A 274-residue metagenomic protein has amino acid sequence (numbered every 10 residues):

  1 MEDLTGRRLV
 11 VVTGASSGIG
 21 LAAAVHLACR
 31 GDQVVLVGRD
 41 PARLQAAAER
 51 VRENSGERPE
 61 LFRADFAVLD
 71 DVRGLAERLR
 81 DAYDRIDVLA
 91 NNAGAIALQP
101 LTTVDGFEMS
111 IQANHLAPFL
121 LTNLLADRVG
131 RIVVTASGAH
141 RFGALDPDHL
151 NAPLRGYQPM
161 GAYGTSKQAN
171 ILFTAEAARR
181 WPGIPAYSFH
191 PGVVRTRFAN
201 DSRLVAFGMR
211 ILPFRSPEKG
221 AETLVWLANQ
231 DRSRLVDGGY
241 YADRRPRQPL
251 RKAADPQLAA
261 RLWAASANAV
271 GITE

Functional and structural regions predicted by a protein language model:
T13, D84-G94, V133-A136, Y187: Rossmann-fold scaffold of SDR-type NAD(P)-dependent oxidoreductases
S16-G18: Conserved glycine-rich cofactor-binding loop
R30-A46: Conserved glycine-rich Rossmann-like NAD(P)H-binding loop of the short-chain dehydrogenase/reductase
E53-D70: Rossmann-fold cofactor-recognition segment
E60, G74-E77, D81, V104-Q112: Active-site Tyr-X3-Lys motif and surrounding loop/helix of classical short-chain dehydrogenase/reductase
G94-T102, E108-I111, G130-G183, H190-M209: Catalytic loop of short-chain dehydrogenase/reductase
S166, R210-R247, P256-L258, A264: C-terminal helical subdomain
